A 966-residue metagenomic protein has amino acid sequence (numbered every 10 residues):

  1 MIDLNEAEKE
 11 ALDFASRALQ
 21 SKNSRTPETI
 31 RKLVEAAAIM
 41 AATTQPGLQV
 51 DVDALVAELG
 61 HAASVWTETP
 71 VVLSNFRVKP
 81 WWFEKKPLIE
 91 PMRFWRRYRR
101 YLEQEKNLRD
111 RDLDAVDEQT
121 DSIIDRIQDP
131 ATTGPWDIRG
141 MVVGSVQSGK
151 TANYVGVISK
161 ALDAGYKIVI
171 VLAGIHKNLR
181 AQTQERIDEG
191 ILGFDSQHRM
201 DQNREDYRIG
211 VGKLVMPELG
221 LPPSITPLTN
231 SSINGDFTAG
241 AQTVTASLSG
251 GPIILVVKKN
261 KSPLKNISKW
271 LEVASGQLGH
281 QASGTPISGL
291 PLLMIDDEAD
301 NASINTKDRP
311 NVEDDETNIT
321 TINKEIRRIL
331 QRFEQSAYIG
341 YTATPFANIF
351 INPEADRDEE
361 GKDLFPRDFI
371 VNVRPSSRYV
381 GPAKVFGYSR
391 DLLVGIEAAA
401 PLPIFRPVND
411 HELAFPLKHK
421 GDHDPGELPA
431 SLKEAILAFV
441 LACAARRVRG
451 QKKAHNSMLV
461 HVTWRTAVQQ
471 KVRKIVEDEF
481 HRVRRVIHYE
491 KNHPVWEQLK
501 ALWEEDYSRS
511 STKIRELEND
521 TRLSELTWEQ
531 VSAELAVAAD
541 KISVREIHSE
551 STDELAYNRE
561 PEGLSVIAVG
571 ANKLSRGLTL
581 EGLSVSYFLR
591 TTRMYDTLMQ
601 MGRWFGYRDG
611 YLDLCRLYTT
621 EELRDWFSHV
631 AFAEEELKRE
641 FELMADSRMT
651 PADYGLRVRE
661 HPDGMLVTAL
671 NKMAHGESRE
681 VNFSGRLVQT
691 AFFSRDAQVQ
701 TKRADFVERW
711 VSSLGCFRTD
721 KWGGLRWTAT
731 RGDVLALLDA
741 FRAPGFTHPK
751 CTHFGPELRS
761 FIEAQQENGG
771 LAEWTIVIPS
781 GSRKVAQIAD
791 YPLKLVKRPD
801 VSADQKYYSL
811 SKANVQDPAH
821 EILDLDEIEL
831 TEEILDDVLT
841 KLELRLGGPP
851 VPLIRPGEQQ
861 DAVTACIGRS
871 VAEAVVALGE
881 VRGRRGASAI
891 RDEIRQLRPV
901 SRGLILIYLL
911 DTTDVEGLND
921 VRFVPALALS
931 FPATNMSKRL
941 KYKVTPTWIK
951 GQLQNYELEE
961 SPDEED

Functional and structural regions predicted by a protein language model:
A18-T133, Q184-E189, D195-G289, L293 (+2 more regions): Low-complexity, highly charged intrinsically disordered N-terminal segments that act as targeting/localization
W136-Y154: Walker A/P-loop
T151-G165: Walker A/P-loop NTP-binding motif
S196-S232, T285-P286, L290-D300, T306-N311 (+10 more regions): Conserved C-terminal RecA-like helicase domain
H198-V211, L290-D296, N305-R446, S457 (+1 more regions): Conserved P-loop NTPase catalytic core
K258, W270-A274, L417-R447, T463-T466 (+1 more regions): C-terminal catalytic or substrate-handling cores of phosphate/nucleotide- and metal-cofactor-dependent proteins acting
R332, V544-F627: Conserved RecA-like P-loop NTPase helicase motor core
T591-L612, T730, D739-D966: C-terminal accessory/interaction regions of large nucleic acid-associated machines
